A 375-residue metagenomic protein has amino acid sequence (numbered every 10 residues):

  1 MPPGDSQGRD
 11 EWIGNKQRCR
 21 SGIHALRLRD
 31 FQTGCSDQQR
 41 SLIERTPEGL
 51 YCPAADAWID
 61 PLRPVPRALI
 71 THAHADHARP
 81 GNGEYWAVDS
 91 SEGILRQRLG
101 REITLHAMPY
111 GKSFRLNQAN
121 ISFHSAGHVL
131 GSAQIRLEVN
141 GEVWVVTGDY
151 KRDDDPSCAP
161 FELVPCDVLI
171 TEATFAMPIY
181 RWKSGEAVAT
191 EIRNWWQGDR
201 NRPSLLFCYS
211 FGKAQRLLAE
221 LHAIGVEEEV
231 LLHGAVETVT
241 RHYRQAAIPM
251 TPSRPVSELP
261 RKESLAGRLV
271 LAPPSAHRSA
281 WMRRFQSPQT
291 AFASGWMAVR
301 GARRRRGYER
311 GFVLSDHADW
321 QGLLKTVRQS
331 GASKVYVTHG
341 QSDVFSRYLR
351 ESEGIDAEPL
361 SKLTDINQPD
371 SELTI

Functional and structural regions predicted by a protein language model:
W12, R18, R27-C35, E162-L163 (+2 more regions): Binuclear metal-ion centers of metallo-dependent hydrolases, dominated by the metallo-beta-lactamase
R20-F31, V256-I375: C-terminal regulatory/interaction regions
D37-A54, W58-R63, R67, A73-G212 (+1 more regions): His/Asp/Glu-rich metal-coordinating catalytic cores of metallo-dependent phosphodiesterases/hydrolases acting on
L42-W58, Q245-R268, A272-M282: A short, well-structured beta->alpha microelement
A78, S132, D154-D155, A214-L218 (+3 more regions): Short, well-ordered alpha-helical microsegments
E84-E92, I170, E228-V239, F292: Short internal beta-strands
G127-V139, Y150, D154-D155, F161 (+5 more regions): Active-site-proximal loop/helix segment associated with metal-binding centers of metalloenzymes
